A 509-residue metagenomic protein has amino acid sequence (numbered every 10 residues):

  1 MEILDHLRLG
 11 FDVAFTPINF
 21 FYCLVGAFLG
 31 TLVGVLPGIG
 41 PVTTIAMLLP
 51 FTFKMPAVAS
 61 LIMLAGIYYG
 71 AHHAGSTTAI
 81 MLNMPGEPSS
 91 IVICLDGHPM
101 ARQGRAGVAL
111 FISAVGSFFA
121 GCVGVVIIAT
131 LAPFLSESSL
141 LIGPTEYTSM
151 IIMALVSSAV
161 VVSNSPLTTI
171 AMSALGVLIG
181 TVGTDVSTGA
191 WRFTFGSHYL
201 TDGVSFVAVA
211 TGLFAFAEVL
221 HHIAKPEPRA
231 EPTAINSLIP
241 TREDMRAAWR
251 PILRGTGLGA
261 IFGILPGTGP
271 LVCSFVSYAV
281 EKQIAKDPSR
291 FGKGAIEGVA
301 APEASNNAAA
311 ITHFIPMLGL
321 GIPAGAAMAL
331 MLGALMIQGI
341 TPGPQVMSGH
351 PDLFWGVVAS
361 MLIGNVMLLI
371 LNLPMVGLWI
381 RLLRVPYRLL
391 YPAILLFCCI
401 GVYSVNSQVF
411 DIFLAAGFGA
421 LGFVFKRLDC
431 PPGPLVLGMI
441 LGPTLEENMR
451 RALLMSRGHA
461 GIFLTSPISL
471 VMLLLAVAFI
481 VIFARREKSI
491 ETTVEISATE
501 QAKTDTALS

Functional and structural regions predicted by a protein language model:
M1-S60, P133, S139-L140, W191-A295 (+5 more regions): Helix-loop-helix hairpins and the membrane-proximal interhelical loops of multi-pass alpha-helical transport proteins
A27-P41, G70-N83, S158-S163, G257-P266 (+3 more regions): Transmembrane alpha-helix interface/packing and boundary motifs in multi-pass membrane proteins, characterized by
V33-V42, I80-I91, V123-I127, F262-L271 (+4 more regions): Short helix-coil transition sites and intra-membrane helix breaks within transmembrane domains of multi-pass
P41-P50, L64, A79-P99, T130 (+7 more regions): Re-entrant/interfacial helical elements at transmembrane boundaries that shape and gate the permeation pathway
V58-I62, P99-G116, K286-G298, A326-A329 (+1 more regions): Membrane-interface alpha-helices at helix entry/exit sites of multi-pass transporters
Y68-I80, G86, A295-L320, A324 (+1 more regions): A structural-propensity feature for long, helix-poor, extended segments
Y69-A74, V115-I127, L135, I179 (+3 more regions): Membrane-embedded alpha-helical segments of transport systems, primarily multispan ion/solute transporters
F111-E227, I337-E487: Membrane-embedded alpha-helical modules
